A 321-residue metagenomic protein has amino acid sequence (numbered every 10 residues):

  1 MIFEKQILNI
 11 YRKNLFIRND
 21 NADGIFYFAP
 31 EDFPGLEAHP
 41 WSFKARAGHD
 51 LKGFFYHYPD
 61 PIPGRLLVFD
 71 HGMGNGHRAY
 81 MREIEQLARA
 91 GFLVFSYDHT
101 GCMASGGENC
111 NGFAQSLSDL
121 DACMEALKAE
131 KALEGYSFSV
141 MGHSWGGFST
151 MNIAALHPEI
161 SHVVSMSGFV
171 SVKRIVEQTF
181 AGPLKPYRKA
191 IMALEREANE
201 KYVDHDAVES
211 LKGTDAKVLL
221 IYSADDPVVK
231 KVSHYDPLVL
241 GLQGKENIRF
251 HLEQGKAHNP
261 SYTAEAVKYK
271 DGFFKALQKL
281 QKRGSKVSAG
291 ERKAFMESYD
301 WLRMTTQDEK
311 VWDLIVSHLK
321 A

Functional and structural regions predicted by a protein language model:
M1-K44, H49-Y56, L277-A294: An N-terminal hydrophobic leader/cap segment in hydrolases
M73-Q86, H99, V232: The serine-hydrolase catalytic nucleophile loop
G74-H77, C102-E134: Catalytic nucleophile-loop/oxyanion-hole region of alpha/beta-hydrolase and closely related hydrolase-like folds
I84-G106: Conserved alpha/beta-hydrolase
N152-E200: Hydrolase active-site cap/lid region
T214-D215, L220-D226: Short beta-strand/loop motif that positions the catalytic acidic residue of the alpha/beta-hydrolase fold
K230-G241, E265: Short alpha-helix in the alpha/beta-hydrolase fold that links the catalytic acid
E246-A321: C-terminal catalytic histidine-bearing segment of alpha/beta-hydrolase fold enzymes
